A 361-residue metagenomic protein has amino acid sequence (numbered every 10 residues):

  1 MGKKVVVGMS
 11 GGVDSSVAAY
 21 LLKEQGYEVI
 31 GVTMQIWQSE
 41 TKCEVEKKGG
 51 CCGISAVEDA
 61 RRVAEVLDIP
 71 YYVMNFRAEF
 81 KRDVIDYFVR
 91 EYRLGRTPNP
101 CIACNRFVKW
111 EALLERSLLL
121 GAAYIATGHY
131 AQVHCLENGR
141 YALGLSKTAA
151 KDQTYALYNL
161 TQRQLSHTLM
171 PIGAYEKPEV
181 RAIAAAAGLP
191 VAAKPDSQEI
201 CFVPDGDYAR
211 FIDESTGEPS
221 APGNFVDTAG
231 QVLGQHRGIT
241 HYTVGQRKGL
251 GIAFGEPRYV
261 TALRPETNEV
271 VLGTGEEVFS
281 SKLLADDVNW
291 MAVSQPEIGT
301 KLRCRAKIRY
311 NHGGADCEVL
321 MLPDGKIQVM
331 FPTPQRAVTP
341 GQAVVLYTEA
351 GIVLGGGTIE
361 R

Functional and structural regions predicted by a protein language model:
M1-Y158, L169, P178-E179, A185 (+1 more regions): ATP-dependent adenylation/nucleotidyltransferase module used to activate substrates
A126-R361: AMP-forming adenylation/ATP pyrophosphatase catalytic core
